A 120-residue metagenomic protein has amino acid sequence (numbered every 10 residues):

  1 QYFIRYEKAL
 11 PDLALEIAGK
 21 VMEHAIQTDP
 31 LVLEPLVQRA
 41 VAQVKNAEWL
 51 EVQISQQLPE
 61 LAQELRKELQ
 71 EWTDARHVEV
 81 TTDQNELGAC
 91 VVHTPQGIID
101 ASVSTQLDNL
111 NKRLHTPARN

Functional and structural regions predicted by a protein language model:
Q1-N120: Elongated, mostly alpha-helical coiled-coil "stalk/stator" tethers of large membrane protein machines
